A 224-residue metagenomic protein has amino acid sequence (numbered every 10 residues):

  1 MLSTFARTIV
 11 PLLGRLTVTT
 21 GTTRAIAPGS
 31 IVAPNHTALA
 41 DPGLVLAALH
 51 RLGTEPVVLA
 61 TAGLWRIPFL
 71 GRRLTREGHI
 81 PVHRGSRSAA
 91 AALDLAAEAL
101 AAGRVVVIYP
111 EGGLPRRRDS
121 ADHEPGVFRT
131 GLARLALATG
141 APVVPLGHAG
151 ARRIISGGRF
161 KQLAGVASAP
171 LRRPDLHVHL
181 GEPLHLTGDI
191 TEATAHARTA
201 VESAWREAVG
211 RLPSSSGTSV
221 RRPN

Functional and structural regions predicted by a protein language model:
M1-L2, V209-N224: Actinobacteria-biased recognition of intrinsically disordered, low-complexity terminal regions
P11, A25-S86: Catalytic core of membrane glycerolipid acyltransferases/transacylases, capturing the structured, soluble-facing
P11-T20, A90, F160-L163: Short gly/ser/thr-rich secondary-structure transition/capping motifs
A48, R73, E98, R134-A136: Hydrophobic/aromatic ligand-binding patch that stacks against planar heteroaromatic rings of cofactors or nucleotides
A99-A133: Catalytic-site beta-strand/loop segments enriched in glycine and acidic/polar residues
S120-D189: A cross-family acyltransferase "interaction/gating" segment
